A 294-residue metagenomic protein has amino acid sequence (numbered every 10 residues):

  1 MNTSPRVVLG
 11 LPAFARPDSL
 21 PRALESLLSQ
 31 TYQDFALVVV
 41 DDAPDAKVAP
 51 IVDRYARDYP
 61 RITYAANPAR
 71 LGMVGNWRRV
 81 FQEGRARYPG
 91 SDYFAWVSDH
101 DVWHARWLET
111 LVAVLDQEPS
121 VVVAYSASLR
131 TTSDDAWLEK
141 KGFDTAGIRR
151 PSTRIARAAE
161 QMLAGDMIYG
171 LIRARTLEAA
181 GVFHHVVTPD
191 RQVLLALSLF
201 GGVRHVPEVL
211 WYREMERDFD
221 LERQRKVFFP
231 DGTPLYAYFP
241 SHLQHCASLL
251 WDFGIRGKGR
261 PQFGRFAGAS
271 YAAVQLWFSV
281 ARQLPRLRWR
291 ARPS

Functional and structural regions predicted by a protein language model:
M1-V227: Nucleotide-sugar donor-binding/catalytic module of glycosyltransferases that assemble extracellular/cell-envelope
K226-S294: Non-catalytic, C-terminal membrane-associated alpha-helical segments of glycosyltransferases
